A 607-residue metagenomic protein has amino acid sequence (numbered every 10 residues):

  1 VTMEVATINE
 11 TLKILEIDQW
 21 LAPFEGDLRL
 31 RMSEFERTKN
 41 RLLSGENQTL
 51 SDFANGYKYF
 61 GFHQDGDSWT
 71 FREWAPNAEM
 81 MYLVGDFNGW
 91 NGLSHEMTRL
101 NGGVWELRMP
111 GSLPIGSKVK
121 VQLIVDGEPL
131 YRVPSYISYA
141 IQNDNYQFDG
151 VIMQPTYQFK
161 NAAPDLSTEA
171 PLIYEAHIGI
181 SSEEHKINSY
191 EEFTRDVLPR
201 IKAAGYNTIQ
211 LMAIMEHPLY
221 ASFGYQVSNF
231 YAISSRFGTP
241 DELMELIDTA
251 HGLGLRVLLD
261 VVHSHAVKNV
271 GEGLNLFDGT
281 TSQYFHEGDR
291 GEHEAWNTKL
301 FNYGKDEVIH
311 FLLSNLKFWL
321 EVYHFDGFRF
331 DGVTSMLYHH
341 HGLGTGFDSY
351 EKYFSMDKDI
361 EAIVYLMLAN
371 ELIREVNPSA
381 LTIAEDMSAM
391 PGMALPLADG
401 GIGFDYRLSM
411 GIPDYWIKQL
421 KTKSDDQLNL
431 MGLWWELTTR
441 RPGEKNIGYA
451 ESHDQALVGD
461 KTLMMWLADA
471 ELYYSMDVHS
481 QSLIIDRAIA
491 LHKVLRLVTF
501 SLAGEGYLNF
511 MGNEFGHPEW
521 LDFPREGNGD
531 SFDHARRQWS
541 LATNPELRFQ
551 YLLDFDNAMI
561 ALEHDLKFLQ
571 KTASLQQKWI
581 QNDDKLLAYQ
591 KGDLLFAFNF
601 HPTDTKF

Functional and structural regions predicted by a protein language model:
M3-T70, R99-E175, I180-H185: The feature marks proteins involved in alpha-glucan
D67-G85, H601-F607: Surface-exposed beta-strand/loop patches in extracellular or lumenal glycoproteins
D86-N91, D126: Change "in extracellular beta-sheet-rich domains … of secreted and cell-surface proteins" to "in beta-sheet-rich domains
G92-G102, D405-R407, Y415: Short, acidic Ser/Thr/Gly-rich low-complexity loop/linker segments typical of extracellular and cell-surface proteins
I141-Q142, H324-D326, G346-F532, H564-G592 (+1 more regions): Conserved alpha/beta catalytic core and glycan-binding cleft of carbohydrate-active enzymes
I141-Q142, Q158-T168, I173, H177-K358: Substrate-binding/active-site clefts of carbohydrate-active enzymes
V197, E242, L246, V308 (+5 more regions): Alpha-helical packing segments of well-folded alpha/beta enzyme cores
H534-F568: Catalytic cores of secreted or luminal carbohydrate-active enzymes
